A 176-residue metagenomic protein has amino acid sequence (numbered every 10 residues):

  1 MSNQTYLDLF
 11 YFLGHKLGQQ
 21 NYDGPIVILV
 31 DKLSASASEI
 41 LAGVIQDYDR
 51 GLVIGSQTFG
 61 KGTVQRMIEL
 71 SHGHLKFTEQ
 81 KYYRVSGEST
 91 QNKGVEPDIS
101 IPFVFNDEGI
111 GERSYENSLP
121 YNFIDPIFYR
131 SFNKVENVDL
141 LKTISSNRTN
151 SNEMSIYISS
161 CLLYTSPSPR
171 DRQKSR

Functional and structural regions predicted by a protein language model:
M1-S166, R170-R172, R176: C-terminal "post-core" interaction segments
